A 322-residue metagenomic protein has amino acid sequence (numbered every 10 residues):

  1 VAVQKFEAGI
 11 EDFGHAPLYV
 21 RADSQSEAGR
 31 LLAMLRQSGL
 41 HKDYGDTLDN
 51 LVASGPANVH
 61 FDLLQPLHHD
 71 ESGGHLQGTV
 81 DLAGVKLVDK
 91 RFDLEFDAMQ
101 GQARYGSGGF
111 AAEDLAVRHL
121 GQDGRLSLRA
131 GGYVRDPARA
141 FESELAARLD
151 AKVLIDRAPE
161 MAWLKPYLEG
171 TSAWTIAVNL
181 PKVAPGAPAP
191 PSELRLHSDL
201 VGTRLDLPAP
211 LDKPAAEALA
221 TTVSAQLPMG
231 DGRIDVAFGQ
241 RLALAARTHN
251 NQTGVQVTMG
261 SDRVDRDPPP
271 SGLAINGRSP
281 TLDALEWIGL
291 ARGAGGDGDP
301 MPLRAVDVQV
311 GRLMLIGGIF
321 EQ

Functional and structural regions predicted by a protein language model:
V1-E113, R118-I234, R247-Q322: Membrane-proximal interfacial segments on either side of biological membranes
G121, G239-R241: Glycine-centered tight beta-turn/hairpin loop motif at sheet-sheet or coil-to-beta transitions
